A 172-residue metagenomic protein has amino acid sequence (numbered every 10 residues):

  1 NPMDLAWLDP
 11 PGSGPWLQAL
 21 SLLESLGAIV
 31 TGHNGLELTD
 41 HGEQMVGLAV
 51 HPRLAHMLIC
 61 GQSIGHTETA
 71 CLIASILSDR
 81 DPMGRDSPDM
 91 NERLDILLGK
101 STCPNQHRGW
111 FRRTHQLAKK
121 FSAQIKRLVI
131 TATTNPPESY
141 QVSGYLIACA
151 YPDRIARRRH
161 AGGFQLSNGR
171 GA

Functional and structural regions predicted by a protein language model:
N1-A172: Second RecA-like catalytic domain
